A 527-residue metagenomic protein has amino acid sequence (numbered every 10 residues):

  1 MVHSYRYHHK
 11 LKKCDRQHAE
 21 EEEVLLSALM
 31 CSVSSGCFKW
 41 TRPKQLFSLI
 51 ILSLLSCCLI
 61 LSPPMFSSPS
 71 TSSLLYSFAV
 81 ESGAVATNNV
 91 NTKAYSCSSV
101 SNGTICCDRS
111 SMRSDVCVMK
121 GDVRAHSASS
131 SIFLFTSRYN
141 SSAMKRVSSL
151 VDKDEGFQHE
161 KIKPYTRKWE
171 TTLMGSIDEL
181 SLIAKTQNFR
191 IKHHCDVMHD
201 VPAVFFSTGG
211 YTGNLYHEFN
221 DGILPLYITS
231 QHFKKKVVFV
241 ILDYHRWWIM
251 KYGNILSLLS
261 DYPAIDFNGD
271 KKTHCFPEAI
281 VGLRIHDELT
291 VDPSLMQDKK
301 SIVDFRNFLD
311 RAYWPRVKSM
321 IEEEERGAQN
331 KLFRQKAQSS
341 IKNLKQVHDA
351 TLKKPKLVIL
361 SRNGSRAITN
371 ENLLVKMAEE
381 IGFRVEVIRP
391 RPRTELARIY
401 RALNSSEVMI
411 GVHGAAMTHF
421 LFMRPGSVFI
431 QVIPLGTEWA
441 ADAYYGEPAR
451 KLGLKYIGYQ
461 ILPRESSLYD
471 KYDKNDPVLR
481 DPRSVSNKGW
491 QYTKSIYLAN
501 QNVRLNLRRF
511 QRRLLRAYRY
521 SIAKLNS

Functional and structural regions predicted by a protein language model:
V2-S527: The feature primarily captures lumenal catalytic ectodomains of type II secretory-pathway glycosyltransferases
